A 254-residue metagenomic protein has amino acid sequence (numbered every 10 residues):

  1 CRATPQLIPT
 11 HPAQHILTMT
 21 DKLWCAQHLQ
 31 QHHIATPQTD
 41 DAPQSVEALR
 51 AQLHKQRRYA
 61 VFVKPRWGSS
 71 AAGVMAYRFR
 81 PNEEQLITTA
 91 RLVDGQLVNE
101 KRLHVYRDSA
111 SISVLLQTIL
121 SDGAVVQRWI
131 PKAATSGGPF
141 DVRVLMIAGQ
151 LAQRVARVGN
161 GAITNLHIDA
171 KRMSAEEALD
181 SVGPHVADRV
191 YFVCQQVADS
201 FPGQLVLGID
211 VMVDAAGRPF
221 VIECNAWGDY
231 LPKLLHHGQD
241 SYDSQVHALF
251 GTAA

Functional and structural regions predicted by a protein language model:
C1-Q52: Conserved N-proximal alpha/beta basic substrate-recognition cap immediately N-terminal to, or forming the N-lobe
H33-A35, R57-Y59, S200-L205: Short secondary-structure junctions
I34, S69, G137, A148-A152 (+2 more regions): Coil-to-beta-strand transition motifs
P43, W67, I130, A148 (+2 more regions): Short, flexible loop/turn elements at secondary-structure junctions
Q56-L166: Phosphate-binding site of ATP-dependent enzymes
R128, V155-V158, I209-V211, E223-A226: Active-site proximal loops enriched in glycine and acidic residues that flank catalytic Cys/His/Asp and coordinate
R143-V144, D210-M212: Short acidic loop-to-beta-strand element that houses the catalytic metal-binding Asp/Glu of nuclease active sites
H167-V206, V213-A254: C-terminal active-site "lid" helix and adjoining low-complexity regulatory extension at the edge of ATP-using catalytic
